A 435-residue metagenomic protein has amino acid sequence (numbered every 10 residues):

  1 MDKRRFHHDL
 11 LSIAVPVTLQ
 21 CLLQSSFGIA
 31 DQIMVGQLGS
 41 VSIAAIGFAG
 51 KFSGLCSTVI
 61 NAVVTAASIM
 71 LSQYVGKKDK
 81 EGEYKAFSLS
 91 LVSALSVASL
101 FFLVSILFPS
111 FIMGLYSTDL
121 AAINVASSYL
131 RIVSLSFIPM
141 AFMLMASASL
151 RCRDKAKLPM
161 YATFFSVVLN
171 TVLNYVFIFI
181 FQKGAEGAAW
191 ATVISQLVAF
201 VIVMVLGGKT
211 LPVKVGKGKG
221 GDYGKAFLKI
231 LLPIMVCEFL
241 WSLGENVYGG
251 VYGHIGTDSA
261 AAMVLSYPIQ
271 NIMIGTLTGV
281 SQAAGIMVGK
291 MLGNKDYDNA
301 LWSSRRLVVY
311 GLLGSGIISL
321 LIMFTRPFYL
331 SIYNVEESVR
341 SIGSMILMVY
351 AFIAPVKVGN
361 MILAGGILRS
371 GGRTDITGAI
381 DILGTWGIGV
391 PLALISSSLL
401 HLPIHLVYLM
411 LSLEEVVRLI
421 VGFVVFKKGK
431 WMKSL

Functional and structural regions predicted by a protein language model:
M1-V17, L71-I138, I180-M235, V288-I353 (+1 more regions): Short alpha-helical transmembrane segments in multi-pass integral membrane proteins
L11, S26-F27, V63, V104-F108 (+12 more regions): Residue-level signal for transmembrane alpha-helical positions in Major Facilitator Superfamily
V15-I69, V133-M140, K225-K290, G311-I318 (+2 more regions): Transmembrane helix-bundle signature of multi-pass secondary active exporters and lipid flippases
S26-I29, Q37-S40, Y74-K77, C152-R153 (+5 more regions): Helix-loop interface residues and adjacent transmembrane-helix termini in multi-pass membrane transporters, primarily
G28, Q32, S105, P109-S110 (+11 more regions): Juxtamembrane/transmembrane-helix interface segments of polytopic membrane transporters
I29-I33, M145-S149, T171-V176, M204 (+7 more regions): Alpha-helical transmembrane segments of multipass membrane proteins
I43-L103, M140-P159, A262-R326, V358-T377: Small-residue-rich hydrophobic transmembrane alpha-helices
V64, V133-R151, P159-N170, A188-V203 (+5 more regions): Short runs within selected transmembrane alpha-helices of multi-pass transporters and secretion channels
